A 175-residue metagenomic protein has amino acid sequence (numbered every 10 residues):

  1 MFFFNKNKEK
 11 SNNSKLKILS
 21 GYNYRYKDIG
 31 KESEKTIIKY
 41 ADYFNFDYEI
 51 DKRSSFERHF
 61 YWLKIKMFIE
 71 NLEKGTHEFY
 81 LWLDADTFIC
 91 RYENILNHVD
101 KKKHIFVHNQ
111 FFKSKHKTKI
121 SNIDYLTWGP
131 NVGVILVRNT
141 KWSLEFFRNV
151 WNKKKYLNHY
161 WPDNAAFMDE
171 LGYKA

Functional and structural regions predicted by a protein language model:
F2-F79, K141: N-terminal anchoring/stem segment of glycosyltransferases
S14, K64, L83, P130-G133 (+1 more regions): Residues that flank catalytic or metal-binding motifs in active/ligand-binding sites
K31-E32, N94-I95, R148-N149: Short coil/turn segments at secondary-structure boundaries
E49-I50, L81-W82, F106-V107, L136: A structural signal for short, well-ordered beta-strand segments and their strand-loop junctions that often border
H59-W62, K66, V137-A175: Catalytic core and acceptor-binding pocket of nucleotide-sugar-dependent glycosyltransferases
D84-F88: The conserved acidic donor/metal-binding loop of glycosyltransferases
I89-W128: Conserved donor-nucleotide/metal-binding helix-loop-beta segment in metal-dependent transferases, i.e., the alpha-helix
N122-V137, Y156-H159: A recurrent flexible, glycine/aromatic-enriched loop bordering the glycosyltransferase active site that acts as
